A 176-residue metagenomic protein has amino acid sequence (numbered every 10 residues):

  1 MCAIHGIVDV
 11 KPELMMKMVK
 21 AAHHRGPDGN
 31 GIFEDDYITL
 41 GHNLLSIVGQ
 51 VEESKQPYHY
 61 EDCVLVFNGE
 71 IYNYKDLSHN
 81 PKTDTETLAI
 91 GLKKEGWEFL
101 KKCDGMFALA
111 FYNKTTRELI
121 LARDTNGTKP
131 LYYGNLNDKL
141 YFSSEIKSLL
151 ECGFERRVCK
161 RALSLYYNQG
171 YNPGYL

Functional and structural regions predicted by a protein language model:
M1-L176: Cysteine-centered catalytic environments shared across enzyme families
